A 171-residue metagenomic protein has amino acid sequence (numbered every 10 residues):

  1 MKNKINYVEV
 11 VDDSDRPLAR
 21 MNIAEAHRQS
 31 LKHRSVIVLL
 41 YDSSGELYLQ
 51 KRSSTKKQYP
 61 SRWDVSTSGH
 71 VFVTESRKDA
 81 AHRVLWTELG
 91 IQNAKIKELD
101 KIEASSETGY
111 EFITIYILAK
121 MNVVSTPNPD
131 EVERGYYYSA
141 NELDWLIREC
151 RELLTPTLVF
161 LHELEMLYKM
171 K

Functional and structural regions predicted by a protein language model:
K2-I37, S43: Acidic, metal-coordinating catalytic segment for phosphate/diphosphate chemistry, firing primarily on the Nudix
N6, R34-V36, T67, F112-T114 (+1 more regions): Residues that flank catalytic or metal-binding motifs in active/ligand-binding sites
A24, S61, D100, E107-A119 (+1 more regions): Nudix hydrolase/Nudix homology domain
S35-T67: A glycine-rich, hydrophobic loop/mini-helix early in the fold
Y48-L49, S66-E98: The catalytic Nudix box helix
R52-K56, E103, E133-R134: Short, solvent-exposed aromatic-acidic interface loops
